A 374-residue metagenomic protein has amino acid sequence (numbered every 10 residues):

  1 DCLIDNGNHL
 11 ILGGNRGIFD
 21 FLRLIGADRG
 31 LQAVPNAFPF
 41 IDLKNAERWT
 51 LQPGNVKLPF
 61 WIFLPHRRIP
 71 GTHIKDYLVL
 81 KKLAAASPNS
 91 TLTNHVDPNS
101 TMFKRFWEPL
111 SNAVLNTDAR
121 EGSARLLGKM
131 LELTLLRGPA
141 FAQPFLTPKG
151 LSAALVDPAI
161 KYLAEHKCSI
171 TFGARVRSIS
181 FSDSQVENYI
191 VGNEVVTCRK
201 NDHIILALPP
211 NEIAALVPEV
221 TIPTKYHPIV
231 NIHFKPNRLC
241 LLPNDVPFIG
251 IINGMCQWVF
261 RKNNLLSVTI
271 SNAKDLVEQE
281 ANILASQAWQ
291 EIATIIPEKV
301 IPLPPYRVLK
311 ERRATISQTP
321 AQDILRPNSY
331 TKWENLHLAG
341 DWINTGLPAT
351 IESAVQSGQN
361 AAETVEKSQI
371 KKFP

Functional and structural regions predicted by a protein language model:
D1-L10: Conserved N-terminal glycine-rich FAD pyrophosphate-binding loop of Rossmann-like flavoproteins
G14-K129, F141: Mobile amphipathic helical/loop "lid" adjacent to a hydrophobic cofactor/ligand pocket
G17, F21, H95, L110 (+3 more regions): Amphipathic alpha-helical segments that form well-ordered structural scaffolds and often line/cohere around active
Q32, S169-G173, P304-R307, H337: General small-molecule cofactor/ligand-binding pocket signal
P35, F172-A174, S180, N193 (+2 more regions): Short loop/edge segments at beta-strand edges and connector loops that shape dinucleotide/nucleotide cofactor-binding
M130-I190: Helical element adjacent to the flavin cofactor pocket in flavoenzyme catalytic cores
A174-E298, N328-Y330: Mid-domain catalytic core of redox enzymes that form a hydrophobic substrate pocket/lid adjacent to a catalytic redox
W258-P374: Conserved flavin/dinucleotide-binding core of flavoenzymes
